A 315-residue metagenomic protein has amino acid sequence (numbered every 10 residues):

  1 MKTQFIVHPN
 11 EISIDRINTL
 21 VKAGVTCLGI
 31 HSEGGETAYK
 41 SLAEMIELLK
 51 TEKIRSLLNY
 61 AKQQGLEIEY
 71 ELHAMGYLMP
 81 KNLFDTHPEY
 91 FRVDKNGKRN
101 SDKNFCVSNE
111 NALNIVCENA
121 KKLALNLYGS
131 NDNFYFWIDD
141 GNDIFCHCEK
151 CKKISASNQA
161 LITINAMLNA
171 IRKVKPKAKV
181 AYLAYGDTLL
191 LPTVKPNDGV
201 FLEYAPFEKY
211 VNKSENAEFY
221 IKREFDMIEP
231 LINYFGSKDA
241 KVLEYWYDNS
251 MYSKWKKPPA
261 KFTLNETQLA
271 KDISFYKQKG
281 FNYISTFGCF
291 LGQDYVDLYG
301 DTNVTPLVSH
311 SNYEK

Functional and structural regions predicted by a protein language model:
M1: N-terminal carbohydrate-binding accessory modules
Q4-Y220, I232-F235, A240-Y276, F281-E314: Aromatic-lined carbohydrate-binding surfaces of glycoside hydrolases
R223: A contiguous catalytic/ligand-binding core that recognizes phosphate-bearing ligands
M227-L231: Short, cationic low-complexity segments
